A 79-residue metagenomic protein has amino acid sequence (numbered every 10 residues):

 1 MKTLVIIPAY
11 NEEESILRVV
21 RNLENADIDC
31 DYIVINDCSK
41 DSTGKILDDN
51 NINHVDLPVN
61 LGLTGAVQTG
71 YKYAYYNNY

Functional and structural regions predicted by a protein language model:
K2-L4, D31: Cell-envelope/extracellular polymer assembly enzymes that use nucleotide-activated donors
L4-P8, D56: Short hydrophobic beta-strand elements that form part of the catalytic alpha/beta core underpinning NDP-sugar/donor
P8-Y10, D37: Cofactor-binding loop segments of dinucleotide-utilizing enzymes, especially the Rossmann-like FAD- and NAD(P)+-binding
N11-A26: Short, well-formed alpha-helical segments that are part of the catalytic scaffolds of diverse glycosyltransferases
N25-I28, N50: Short helix-capping segments at alpha-helix termini
D27, N77-Y79: A structural signal for short coil/turn segments at secondary-structure junctions
N36-K45: A conserved acidic beta->alpha catalytic loop
G44-N77: Conserved donor nucleotide-binding strand/loop of the catalytic core
